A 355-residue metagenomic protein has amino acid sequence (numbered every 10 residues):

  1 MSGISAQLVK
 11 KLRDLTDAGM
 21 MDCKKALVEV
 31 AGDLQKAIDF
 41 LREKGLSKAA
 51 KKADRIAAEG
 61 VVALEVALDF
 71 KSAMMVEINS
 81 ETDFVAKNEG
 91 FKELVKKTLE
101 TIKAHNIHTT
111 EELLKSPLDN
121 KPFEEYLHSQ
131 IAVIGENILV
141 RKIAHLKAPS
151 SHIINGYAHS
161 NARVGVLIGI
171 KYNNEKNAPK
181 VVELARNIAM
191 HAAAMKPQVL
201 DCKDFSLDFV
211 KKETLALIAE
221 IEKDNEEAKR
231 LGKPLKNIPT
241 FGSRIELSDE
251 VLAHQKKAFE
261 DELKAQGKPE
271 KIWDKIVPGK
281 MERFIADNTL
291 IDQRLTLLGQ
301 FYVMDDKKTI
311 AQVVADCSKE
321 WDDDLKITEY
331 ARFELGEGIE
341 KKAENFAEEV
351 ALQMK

Functional and structural regions predicted by a protein language model:
S2-K355: N-terminal assembly/interaction segments in proteins that build large macromolecular machines
